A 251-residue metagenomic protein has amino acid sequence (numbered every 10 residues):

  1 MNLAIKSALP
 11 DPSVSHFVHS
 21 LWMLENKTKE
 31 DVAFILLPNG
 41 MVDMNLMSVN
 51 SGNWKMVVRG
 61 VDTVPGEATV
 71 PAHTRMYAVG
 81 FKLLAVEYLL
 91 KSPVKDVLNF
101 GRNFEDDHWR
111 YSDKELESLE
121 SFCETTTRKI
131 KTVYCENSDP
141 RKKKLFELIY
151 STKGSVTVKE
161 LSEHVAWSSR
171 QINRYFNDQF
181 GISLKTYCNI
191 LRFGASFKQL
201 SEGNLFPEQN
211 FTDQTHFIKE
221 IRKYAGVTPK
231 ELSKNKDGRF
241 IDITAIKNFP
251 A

Functional and structural regions predicted by a protein language model:
M1-K143, Y150-K153, T157-K159, V165-S169 (+4 more regions): Alpha-helical bundle regulatory/interaction domains
R141, F176-L200, E220-I221, V227-R239: Alpha-helical DNA-contacting segments of helix-turn-helix folds
F146-Y150, G194-F197: Hydrophobic residues on short alpha-helical segments
I172: Nucleotide/phosphate-binding loop and acidic/charged catalytic motifs in nucleotide-binding or -utilizing enzymes
